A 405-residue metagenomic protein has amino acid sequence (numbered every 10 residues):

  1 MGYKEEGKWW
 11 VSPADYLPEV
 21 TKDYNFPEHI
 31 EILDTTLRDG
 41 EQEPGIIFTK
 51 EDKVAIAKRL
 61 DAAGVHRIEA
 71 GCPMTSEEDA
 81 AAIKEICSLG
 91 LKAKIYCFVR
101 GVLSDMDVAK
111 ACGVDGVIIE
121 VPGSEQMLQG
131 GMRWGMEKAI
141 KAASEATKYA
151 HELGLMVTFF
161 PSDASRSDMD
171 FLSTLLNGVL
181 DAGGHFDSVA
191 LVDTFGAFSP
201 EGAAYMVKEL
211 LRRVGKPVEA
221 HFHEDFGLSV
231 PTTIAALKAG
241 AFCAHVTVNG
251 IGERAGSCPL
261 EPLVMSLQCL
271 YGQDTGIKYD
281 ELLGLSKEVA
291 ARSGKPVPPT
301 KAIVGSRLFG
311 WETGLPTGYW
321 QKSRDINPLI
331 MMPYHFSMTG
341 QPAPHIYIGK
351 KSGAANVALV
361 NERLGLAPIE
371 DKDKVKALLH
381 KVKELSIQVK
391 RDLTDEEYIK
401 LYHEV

Functional and structural regions predicted by a protein language model:
M1-L103, H345-I348, S352, A358 (+1 more regions): N-terminal capping/small domains of soluble enzymes
G2-T36, G272-V405: A mid-to-C-terminal "edge-of-domain" accessory segment
Y3-E6, E43-R67, E85-L89, L103-K216 (+1 more regions): Alpha/beta enzyme core
R38, P73-T75, F98-V102, P122-S124 (+4 more regions): Active-site beta-loop-alpha junctions enriched in small/polar residues
I46, C72-P73, I95, V99 (+9 more regions): Hydrophobic alpha-helical scaffolding
F48-E51, A55, E77-A81, S104 (+13 more regions): Conserved active-site and cofactor/substrate-binding residues in soluble primary-metabolism enzymes
K94, I118, C243-V246: Short hydrophobic alpha-helical runs that function as membrane-insertion/retention elements
F195-D325: Catalytic alpha/beta core domains of metabolic enzymes, predominantly
